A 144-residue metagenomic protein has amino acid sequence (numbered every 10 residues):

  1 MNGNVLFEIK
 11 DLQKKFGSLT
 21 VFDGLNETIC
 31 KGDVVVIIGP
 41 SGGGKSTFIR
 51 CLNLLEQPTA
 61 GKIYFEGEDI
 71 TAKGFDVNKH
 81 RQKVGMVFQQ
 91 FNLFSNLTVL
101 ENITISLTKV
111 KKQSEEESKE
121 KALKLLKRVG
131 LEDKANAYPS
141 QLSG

Functional and structural regions predicted by a protein language model:
G3-G144: ABC family nucleotide-binding domain
